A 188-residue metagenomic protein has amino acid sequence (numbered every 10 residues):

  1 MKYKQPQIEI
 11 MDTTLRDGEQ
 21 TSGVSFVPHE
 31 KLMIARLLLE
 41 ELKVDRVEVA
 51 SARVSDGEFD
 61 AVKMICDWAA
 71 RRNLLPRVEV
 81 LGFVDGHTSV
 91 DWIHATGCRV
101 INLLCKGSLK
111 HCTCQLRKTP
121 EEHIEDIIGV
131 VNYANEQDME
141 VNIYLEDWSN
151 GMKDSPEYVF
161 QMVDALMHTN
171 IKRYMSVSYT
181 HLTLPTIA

Functional and structural regions predicted by a protein language model:
M1-G86: N-terminal capping/small domains of soluble enzymes
K43-V44, C98, M139, I171: A structural motif
R46-E48, N102, M175: Conserved beta-strand positions in the central sheet of alpha/beta enzyme cores
E58-C66, S89-H94, M152-D164: Distinct, well-ordered alpha-helical segments
L75-A134, E140, D147-S155: Active-site beta->alpha loop and helix N-cap motifs at the rims of alpha/beta catalytic domains
T96-C98, F160-M175: Structural recognition of alpha->loop->beta junctions
H181-A188: Single conserved hydrophobic/aromatic residue that forms the stacking wall/gate of nucleotide- or nucleobase-binding
